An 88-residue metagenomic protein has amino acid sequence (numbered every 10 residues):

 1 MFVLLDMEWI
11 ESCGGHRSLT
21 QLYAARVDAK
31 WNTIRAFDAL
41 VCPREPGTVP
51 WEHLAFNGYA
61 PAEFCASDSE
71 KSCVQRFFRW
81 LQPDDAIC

Functional and structural regions predicted by a protein language model:
M1-C88: Conserved non-catalytic scaffold segment of RNase H-like nuclease domains
